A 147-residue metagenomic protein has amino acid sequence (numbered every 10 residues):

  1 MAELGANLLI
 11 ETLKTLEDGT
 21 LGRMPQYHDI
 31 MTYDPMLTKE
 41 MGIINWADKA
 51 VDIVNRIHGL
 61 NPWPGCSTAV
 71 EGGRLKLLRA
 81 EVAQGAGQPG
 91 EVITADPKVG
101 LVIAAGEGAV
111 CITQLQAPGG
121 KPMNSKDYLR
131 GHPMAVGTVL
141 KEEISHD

Functional and structural regions predicted by a protein language model:
M1-A83: Active-site-proximal loop/hinge segments within enzyme catalytic domains
W46-D147: An anion-binding loop in the catalytic cleft
